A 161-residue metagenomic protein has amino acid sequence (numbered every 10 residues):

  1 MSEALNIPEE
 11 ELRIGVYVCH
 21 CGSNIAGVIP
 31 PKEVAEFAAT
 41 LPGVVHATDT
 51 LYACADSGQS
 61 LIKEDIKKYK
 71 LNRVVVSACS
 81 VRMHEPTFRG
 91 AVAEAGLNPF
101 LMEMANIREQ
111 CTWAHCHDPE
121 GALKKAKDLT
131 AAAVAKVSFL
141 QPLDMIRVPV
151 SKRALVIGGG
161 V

Functional and structural regions predicted by a protein language model:
M1-V161: Residues forming the flavin
